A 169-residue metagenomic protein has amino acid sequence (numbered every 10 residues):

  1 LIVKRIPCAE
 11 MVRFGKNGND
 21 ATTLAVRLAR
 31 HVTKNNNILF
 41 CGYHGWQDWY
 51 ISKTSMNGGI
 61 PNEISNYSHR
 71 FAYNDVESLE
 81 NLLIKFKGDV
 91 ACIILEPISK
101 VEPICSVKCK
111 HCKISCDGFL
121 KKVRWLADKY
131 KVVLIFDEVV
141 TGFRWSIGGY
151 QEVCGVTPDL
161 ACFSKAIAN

Functional and structural regions predicted by a protein language model:
V3-C92, S99, C109-K110, G118: PLP-dependent aspartate aminotransferase-fold enzymes
P61, H69-N169: Conserved PLP-enzyme active-site core in the AAT-like
